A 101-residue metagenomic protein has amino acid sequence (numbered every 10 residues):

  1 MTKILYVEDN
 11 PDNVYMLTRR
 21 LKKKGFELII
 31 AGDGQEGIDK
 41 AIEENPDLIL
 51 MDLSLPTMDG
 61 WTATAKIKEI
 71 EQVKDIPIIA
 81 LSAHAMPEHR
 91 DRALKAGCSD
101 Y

Functional and structural regions predicted by a protein language model:
E8: Conserved acidic carboxylate
V14, P56, K74, M86: The feature encodes the CheY-like receiver
Y15-K23: Charged docking surfaces used in two-component/phosphorelay signaling
G25-G32, K40: Short hydrophobic/Thr-rich beta-strand motif most characteristic of the beta2 strand and flanking loop of CheY-like
E44-L50, L55: Active-site beta3 strand of CheY-like receiver
